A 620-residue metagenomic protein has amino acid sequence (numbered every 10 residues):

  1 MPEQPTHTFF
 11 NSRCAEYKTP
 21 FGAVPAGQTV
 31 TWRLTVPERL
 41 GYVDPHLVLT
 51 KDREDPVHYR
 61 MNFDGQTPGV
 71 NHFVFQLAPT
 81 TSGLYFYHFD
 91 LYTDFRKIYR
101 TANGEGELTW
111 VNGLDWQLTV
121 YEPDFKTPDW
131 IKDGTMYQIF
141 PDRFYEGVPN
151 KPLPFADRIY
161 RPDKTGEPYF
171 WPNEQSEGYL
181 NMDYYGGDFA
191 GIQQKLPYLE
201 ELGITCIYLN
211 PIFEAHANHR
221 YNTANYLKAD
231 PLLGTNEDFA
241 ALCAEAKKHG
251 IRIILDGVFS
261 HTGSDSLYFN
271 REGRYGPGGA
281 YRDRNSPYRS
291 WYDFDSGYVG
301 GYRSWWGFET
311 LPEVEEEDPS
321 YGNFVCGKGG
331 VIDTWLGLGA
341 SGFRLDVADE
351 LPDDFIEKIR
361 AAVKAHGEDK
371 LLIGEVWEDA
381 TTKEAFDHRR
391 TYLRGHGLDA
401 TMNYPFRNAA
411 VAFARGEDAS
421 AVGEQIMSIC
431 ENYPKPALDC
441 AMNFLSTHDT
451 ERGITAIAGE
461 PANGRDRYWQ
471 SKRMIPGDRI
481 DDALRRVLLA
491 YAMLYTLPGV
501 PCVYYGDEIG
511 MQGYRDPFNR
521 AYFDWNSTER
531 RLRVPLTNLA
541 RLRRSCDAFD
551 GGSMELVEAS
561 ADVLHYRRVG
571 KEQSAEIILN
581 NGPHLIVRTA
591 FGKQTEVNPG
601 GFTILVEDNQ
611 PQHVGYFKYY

Functional and structural regions predicted by a protein language model:
M1-D133, T205, H366: Glycan-association/targeting regions that enable binding to alpha-glucans and other polysaccharides
L34, I139, L199, L209 (+10 more regions): Conserved, mostly hydrophobic/aromatic
V36-E38, T595-Y620: C-terminal beta-strand-rich structural cap/linker in extracellular carbohydrate-active enzymes
P128-D133, E200-L202, K247-K248, L336 (+4 more regions): Extracellular/periplasmic catalytic domains that process cell-envelope and extracellular macromolecules
I131, G147-Y184, A412, G416-E417 (+4 more regions): Loop/helix patches that line or flank the sugar-binding groove of alpha-linked glycan CAZymes
F140-C206, I212-L338, I359-A365: Substrate-binding/active-site clefts of carbohydrate-active enzymes
T205-I207, S341, P501: Short acidic/polar active-site loop segments enriched in Thr and Asp
C243-R252, S260-H261, S266-P277, V331 (+5 more regions): Active-site-proximal helices and loops of the catalytic beta/alpha 8
